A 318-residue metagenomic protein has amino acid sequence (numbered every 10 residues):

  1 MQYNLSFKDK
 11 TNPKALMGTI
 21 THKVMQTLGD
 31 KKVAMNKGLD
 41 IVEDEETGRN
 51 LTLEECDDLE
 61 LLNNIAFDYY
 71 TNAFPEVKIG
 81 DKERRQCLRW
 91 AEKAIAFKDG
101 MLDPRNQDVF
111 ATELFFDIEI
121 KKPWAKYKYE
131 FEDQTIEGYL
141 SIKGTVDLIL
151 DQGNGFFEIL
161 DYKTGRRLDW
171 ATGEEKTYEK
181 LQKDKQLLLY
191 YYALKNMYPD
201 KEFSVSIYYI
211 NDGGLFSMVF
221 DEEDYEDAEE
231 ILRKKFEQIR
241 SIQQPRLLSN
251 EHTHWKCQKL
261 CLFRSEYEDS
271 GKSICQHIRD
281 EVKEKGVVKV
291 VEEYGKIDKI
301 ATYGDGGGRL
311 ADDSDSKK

Functional and structural regions predicted by a protein language model:
M1-A15, G306, L310-K318: C-terminal, charged and often intrinsically disordered regions of DNA end-processing helicases and nucleases
M1-K8, A73-F74, G165-T172, K234-Q243: Short amphipathic alpha-helical segments and their helix-coil junctions
M1-Y3, T19-D30, Y191-Y192, F263: Short, hydrophobic/amphipathic alpha-helical patches that form generic packing surfaces within helical domains
L5-P13, K32-K37, V77, G173-K176: Short, polar/flexible loop-turn hinges at active-site or ligand-entry regions and domain interfaces
P13, M17, T21, E83 (+2 more regions): Hydrophobic (often cysteine-bearing) scaffold residues that line and stabilize catalytic clefts of nucleotide/cofactor
V24-Y127: A non-catalytic, helix-rich entry segment at domain boundaries
F116-K234: Mg2+/Mn2+-dependent nuclease catalytic core
E179-D184, L189-K318: Metal-dependent nuclease catalytic regions and adjoining charged, substrate-binding loops involved in nucleic-acid end
